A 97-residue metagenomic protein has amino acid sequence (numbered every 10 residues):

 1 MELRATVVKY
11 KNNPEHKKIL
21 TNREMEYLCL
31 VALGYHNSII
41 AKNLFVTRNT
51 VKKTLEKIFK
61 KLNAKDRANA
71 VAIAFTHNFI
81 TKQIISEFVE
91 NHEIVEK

Functional and structural regions predicted by a protein language model:
E2-L3, K97: Intrinsically disordered, low-complexity regulatory regions of eukaryotic nuclear gene-regulatory proteins
L3-R23: Regulatory hinge/linker segments at domain boundaries that couple sensory/effector modules to output domains
K9-P14, I39-K42, I84-V89, V95-K97: Feature detects amphipathic, helix-rich regulatory segments
E24-V31, A70: Short alpha-helical "packing" element that flanks the helix-turn-helix/winged-helix DNA-binding module
A32-Y35, T76-H77: Short helix-capping/turn signature of helix-turn-helix
H36-N69: Recognition helix of helix-turn-helix DNA-binding domains
K61-K97: Basic, Lys/Arg-enriched C-terminal extension of HTH/homeodomain DNA-binding domains
